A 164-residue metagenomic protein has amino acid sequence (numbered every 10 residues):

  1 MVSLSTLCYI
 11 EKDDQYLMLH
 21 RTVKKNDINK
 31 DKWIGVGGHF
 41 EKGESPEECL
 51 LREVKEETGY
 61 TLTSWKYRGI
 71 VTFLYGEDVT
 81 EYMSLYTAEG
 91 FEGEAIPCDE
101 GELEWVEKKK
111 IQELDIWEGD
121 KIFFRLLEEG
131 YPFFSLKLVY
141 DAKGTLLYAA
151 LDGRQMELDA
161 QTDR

Functional and structural regions predicted by a protein language model:
M1-M18, F40: Conserved N-terminal beta-strand and adjoining loop/helix that marks the start of the Nudix/MutT-like hydrolase domain
L4-T6, D14, E81-S84, G101 (+1 more regions): Change "...and in nucleic-acid phosphodiester-cleaving endonucleases..." to "...and in nucleic-acid processing enzymes
D27-D31: A conserved beta-turn-beta hairpin within the catalytic core of GNAT-like acetyltransferases that forms part
W33-H39: Short glycine-enriched, charge-decorated loop/helix-capping segments at active-site entrances that position
F40-T63, F73-L127, Y148-D159, D163-R164: Unchanged
L127-L147: Short, active-site-adjacent segments that bind or coordinate small-molecule cofactors and metal centers
